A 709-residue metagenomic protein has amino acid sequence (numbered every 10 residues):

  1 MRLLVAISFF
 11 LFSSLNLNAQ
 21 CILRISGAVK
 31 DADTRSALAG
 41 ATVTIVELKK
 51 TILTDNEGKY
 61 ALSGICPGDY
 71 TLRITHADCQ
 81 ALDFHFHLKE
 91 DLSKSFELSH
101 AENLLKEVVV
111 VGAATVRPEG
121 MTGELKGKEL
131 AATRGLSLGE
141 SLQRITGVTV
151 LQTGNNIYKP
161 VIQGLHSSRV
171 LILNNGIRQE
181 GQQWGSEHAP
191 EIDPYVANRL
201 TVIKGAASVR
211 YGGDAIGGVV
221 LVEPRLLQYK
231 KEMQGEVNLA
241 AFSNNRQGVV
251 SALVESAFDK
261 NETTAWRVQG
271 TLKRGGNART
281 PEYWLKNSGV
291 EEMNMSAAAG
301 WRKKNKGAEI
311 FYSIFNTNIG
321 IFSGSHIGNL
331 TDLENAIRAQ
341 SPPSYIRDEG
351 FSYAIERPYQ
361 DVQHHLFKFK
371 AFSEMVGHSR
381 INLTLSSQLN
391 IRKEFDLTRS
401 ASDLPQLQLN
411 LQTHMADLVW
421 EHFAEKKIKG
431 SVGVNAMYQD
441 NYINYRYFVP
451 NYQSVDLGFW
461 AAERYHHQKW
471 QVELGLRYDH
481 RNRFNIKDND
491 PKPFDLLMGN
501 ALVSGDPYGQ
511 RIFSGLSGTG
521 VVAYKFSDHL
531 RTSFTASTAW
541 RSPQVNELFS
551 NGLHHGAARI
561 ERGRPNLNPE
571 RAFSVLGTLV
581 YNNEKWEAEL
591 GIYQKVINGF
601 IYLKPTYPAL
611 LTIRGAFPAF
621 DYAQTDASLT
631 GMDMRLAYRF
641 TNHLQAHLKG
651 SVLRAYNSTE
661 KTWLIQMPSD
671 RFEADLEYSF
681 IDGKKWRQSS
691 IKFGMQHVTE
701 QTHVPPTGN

Functional and structural regions predicted by a protein language model:
K30, T44-V46, T75-C79, K89-A131 (+2 more regions): Short, acidic, small-residue-rich periplasmic hinge/interaction motif at the N-terminus of Gram-negative outer-membrane
G64, I177-G205: Short acidic/polar hinge/loop motifs at secondary-structure boundaries that mediate gating or recognition
S93-E97, L138-S141, Y158-V161, L173 (+4 more regions): N-terminal periplasmic accessory domains that precede and gate Gram-negative outer-membrane beta-barrel machines
G139-R178, N198: Extracytoplasmic beta-strand/coil segments of soluble accessory domains associated with Gram-negative outer-membrane
L221, A257-E356: Periplasmic-side early beta-strands and strand-to-turn transitions of outer-membrane beta-barrels
R302-N316, E349-G515, T519, A523-K525 (+5 more regions): Face-selective signature of the C-terminal outer-membrane beta-barrel domain
Q340-L366, N451, A501-K525, H529-T532 (+3 more regions): Outer-membrane beta-barrel signature, preferentially recognizing the C-terminal barrel domain of Gram-negative
Y593-I597, P608, I613-Q701: Gram-negative outer-membrane beta-barrel transporters
